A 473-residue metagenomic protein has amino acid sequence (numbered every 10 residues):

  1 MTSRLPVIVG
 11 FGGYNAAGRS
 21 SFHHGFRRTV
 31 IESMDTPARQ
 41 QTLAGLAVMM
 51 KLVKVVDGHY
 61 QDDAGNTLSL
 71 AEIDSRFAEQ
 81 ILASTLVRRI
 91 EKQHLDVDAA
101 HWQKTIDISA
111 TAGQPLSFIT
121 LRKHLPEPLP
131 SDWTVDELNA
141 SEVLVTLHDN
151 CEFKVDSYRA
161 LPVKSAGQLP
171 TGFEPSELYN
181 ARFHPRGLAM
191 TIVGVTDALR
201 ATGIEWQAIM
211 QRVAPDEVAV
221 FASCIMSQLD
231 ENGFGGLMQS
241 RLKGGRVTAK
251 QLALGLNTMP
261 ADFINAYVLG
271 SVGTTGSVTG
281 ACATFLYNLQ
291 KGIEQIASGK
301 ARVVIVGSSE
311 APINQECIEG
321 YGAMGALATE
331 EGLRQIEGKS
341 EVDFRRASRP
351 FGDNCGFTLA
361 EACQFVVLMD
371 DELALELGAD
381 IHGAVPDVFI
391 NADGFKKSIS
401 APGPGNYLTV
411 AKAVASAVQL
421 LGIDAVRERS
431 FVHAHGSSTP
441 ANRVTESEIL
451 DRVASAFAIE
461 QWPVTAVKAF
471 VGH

Functional and structural regions predicted by a protein language model:
M1-N180, E372-A384: ACP-dependent fatty acid/polyketide chain-elongation machinery
L5-G12, A16, G332-A425, S430-F431: Condensing-enzyme catalytic core mediating Claisen C-C bond formation in acyl metabolism
A47, E142, L147-A189, S227-K291 (+3 more regions): Conserved catalytic cysteine-centered active-site region of acyl-thioester-dependent Claisen-condensing enzymes
L188-T248: Hydrophobic alpha-helical hairpins/lids featuring a short glycine-rich hinge
M190-G203, T258-A261, N288, D370 (+3 more regions): Short, well-ordered amphipathic alpha-helical segments that serve as non-catalytic structural scaffolds within diverse
M190-I204, N257, A261, V268 (+3 more regions): Active-site-proximal alpha-helical scaffold in enzymes
V195, V220, F285, G292 (+5 more regions): Conserved small-residue
K300-C355, V388-P402, G436-R443, Q461 (+1 more regions): Acyl-CoA/ACP chain-elongation machinery
